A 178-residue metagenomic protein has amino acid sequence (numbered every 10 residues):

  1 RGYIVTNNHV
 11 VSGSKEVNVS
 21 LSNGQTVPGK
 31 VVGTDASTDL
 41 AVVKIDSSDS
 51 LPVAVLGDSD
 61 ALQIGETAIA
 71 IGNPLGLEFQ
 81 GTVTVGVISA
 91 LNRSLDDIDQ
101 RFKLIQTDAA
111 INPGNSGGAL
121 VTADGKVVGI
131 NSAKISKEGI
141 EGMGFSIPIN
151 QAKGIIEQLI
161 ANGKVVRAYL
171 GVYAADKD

Functional and structural regions predicted by a protein language model:
R1-D178: Serine-dependent protease modules
